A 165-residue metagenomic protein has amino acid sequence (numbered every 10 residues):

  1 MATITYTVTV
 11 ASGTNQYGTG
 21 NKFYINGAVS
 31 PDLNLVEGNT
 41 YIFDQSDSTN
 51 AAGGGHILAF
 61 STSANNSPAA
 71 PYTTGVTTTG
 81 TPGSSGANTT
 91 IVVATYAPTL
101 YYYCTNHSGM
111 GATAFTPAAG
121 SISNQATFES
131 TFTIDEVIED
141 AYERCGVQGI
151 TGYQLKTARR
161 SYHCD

Functional and structural regions predicted by a protein language model:
A2-G120: Extracytoplasmic copper-binding redox domains, predominantly the cupredoxin/blue-copper superfamily
G120-D165: Glycine-enriched, solvent-exposed interface loops adjoining structured elements
